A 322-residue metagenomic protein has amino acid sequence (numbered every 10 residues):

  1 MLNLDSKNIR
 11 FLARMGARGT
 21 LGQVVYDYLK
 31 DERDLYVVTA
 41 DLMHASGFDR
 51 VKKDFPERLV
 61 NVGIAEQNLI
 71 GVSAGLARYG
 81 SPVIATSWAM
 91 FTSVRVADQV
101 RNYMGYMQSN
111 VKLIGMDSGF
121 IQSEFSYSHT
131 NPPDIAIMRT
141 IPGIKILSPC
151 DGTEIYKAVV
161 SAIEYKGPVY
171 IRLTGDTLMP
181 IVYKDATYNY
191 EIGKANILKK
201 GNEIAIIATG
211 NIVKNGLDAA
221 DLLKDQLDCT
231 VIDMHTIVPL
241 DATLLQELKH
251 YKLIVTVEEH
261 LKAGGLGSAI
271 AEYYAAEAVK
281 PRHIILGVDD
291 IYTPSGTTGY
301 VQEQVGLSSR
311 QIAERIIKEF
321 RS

Functional and structural regions predicted by a protein language model:
M1-R172, T177, N189, Q304: Thiamine diphosphate
L2-S6, G19-T20, D31-D34, L42-K53 (+2 more regions): Thiamine diphosphate
